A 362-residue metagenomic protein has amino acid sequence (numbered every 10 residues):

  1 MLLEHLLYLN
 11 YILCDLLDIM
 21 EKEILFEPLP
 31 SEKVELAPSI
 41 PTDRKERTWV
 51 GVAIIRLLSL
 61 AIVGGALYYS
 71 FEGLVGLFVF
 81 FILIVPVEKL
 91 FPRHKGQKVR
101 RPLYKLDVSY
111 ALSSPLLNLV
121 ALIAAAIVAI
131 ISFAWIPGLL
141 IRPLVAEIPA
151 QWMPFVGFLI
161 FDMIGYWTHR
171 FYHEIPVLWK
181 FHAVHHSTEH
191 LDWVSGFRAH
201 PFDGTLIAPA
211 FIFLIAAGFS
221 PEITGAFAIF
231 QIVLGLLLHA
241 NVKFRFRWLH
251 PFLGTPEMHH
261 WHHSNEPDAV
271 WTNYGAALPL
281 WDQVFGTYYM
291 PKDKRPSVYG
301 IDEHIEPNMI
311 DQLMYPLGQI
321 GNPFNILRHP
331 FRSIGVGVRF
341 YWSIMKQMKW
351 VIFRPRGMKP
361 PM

Functional and structural regions predicted by a protein language model:
E21-W49, L58-V63, L178, S187-R198 (+2 more regions): Cytosolic/stromal cytosol-facing helical appendages immediately following the last transmembrane segment
I62-E72: Short, hydrophobic transmembrane alpha-helix segments
S70-F78, I223-G225: Short, aromatic-rich membrane-interface segments at the entry and exit of alpha-helical transmembrane domains
F80-E88, Q231-L238: Alpha-helical transmembrane segments and their membrane-interface exit regions
I82-R93, W167-P176: Membrane-water interface of transmembrane alpha-helices
P86-D107: Transmembrane alpha-helical segments that serve as helix-helix packing and pore/cofactor-lining elements in multipass
S109-I301: Membrane-embedded catalytic scaffold of the fatty acid hydroxylase/desaturase
